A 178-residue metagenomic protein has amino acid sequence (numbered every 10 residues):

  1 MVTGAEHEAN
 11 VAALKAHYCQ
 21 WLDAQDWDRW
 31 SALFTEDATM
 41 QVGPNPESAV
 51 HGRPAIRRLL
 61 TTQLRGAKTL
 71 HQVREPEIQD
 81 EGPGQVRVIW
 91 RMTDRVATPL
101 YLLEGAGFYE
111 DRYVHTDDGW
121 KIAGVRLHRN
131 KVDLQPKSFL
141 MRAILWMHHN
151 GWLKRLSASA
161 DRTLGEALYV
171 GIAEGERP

Functional and structural regions predicted by a protein language model:
M1-A32, E36: Short, low-complexity N-terminal intrinsically disordered segments enriched in polar/charged residues
Y18, W27, V88-W90, E104 (+2 more regions): Tryptophan-centric aromatic hotspots in well-structured domains and transmembrane helices
D28-R91: A solvent-exposed, acidic/Ser-Thr-rich amphipathic alpha-helical stretch
F34-T35, M92-D94, R126-R129: Short beta-strand segments enriched in hydrophobic/aromatic residues within well-folded beta-rich domains
G66, R95-E104: Short, cysteine-centered beta-strand-loop-beta hairpins and adjacent loop/turn segments enriched in charged/polar
H71-V73, L103-E110: Short, surface-exposed coil-to-beta transition loops
Q85-R87, F108-L140: Short beta-strand edge/turn micro-motifs at domain boundaries
Q135-P178: Acidic/histidine-enriched, glycine/proline-rich intrinsically disordered or flexible terminal extensions
